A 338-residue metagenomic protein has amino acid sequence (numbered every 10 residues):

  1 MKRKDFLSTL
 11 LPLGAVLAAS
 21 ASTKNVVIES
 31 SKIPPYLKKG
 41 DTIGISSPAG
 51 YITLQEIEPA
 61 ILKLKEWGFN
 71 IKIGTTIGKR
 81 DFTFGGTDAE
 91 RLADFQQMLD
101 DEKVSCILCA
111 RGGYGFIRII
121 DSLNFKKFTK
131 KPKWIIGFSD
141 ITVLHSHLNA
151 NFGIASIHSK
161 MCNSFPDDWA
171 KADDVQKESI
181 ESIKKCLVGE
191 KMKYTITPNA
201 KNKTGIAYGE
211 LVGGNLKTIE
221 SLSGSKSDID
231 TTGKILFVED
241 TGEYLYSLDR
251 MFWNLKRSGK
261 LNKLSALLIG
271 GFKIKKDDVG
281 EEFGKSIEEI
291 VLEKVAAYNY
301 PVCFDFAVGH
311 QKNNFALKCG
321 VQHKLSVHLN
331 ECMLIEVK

Functional and structural regions predicted by a protein language model:
R3-N25: N-terminal export signals
S20-I52: C-terminal segment of N-terminal export signals and the immediately downstream linker at the start of the mature
N70-D81, I235-F237: Short beta-strand elements in bilobed, periplasmic/extracellular small-molecule ligand-binding domains
T75-K131: N-terminal small/polar loop signature for handling phosphorylated ligands or for N-terminal nucleophile
F125-H147, A155-M161: Short, acidic/small-residue loops that bind anionic groups at enzyme active sites
I157-K217: Conserved anion/nucleotide-ligand pocket segment
L211-D249: Oxyanion-binding "anion nests"
W253-K338: C-terminal active-site/capping subdomain that shapes the small-molecule cofactor and substrate pocket of enzyme
